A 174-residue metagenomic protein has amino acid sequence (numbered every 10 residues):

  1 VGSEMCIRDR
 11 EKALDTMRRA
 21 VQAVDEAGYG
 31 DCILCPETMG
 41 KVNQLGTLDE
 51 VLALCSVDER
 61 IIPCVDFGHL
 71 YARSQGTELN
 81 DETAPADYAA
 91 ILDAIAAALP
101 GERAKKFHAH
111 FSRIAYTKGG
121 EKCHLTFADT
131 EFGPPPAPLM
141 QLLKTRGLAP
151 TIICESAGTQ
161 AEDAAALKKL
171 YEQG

Functional and structural regions predicted by a protein language model:
V1-I7: Short, small-residue-biased leader/transition segments that mark boundaries at the very start of proteins
G2, R60, A149: Conserved catalytic motifs of the protein kinase core domain
R10-Q22, D49-E59, G120-M140, E162-G174: Short, electropositive alpha-helical surface patch
V21-E121, L125: Acidic/histidine-rich catalytic cores of soluble enzymes
D31-L34, R146-T151: Short, surface-exposed connector motifs at secondary-structure boundaries
I91-G101, D129-T145: A short, acidic, amphipathic alpha-helical segment used as a generic capping/interface helix at domain edges
L142-A149, Q173: S-adenosyl-L-methionine
I153-E162: A short, acidic, flexible beta-alpha connecting loop/helix-capping segment that sits on the rim of active
